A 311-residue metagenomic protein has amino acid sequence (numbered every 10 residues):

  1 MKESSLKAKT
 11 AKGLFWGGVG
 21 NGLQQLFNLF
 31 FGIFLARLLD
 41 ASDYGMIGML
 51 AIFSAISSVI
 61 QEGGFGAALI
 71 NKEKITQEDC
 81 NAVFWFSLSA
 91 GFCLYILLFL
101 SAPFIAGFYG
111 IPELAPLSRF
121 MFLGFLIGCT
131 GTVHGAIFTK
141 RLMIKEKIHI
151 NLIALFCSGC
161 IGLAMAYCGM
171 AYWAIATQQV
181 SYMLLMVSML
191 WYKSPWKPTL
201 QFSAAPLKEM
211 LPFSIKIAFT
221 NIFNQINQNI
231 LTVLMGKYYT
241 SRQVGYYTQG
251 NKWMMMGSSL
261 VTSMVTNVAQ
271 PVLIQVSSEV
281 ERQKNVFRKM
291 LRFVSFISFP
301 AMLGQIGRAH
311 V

Functional and structural regions predicted by a protein language model:
M1-L29, A67-I70, K74-W85, L114 (+4 more regions): N-terminal membrane topogenesis motif
M1-L6, T10, K145, S188-V233 (+2 more regions): Interhelical loop/hinge segments that connect adjacent transmembrane helices in multipass membrane
L6-F65, A90-A102, A154-L163, Q178-M186 (+2 more regions): Signature of the first transmembrane helix
K7-A8, A68-Q77, I127-N151, C168 (+3 more regions): Membrane-interface junctions at transmembrane-helix termini in multi-pass inner-membrane proteins
G22, L29, W85-G110, P116 (+2 more regions): Alpha-helical transmembrane segments of multi-pass membrane transport and lipid-handling proteins
I56-S57, I96-L100, G110-I137, I148-F156 (+2 more regions): Alpha-helical transmembrane segments of multi-pass membrane proteins
V59-Q77, T139-K140, G250, M254-S298: Helix-loop junctions and terminal segments of transmembrane helices in multi-pass membrane transport/translocation
A115-F122, I150-P195, P212-F213, T220 (+1 more regions): Hydrophobic alpha-helical transmembrane segments
